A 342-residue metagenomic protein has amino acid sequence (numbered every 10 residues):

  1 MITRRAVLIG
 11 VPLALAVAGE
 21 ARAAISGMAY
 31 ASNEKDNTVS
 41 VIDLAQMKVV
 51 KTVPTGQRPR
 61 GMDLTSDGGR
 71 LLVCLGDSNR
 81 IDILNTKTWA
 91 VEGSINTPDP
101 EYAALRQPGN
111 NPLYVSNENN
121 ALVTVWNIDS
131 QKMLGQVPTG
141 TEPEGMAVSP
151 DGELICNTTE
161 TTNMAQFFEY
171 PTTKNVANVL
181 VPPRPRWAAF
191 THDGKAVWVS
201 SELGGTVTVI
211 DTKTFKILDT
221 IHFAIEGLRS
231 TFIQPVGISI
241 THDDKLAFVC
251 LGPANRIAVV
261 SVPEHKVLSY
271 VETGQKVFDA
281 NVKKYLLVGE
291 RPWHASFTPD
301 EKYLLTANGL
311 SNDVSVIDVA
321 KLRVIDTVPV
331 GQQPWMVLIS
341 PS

Functional and structural regions predicted by a protein language model:
M1-I2, N33: Short aromatic/hydrophobic-glycine micro-motifs
I2-L8: N-terminal export leaders
L8, P12-S342: Predominantly soluble domains enriched in secretory-pathway, periplasmic, or organellar proteins
